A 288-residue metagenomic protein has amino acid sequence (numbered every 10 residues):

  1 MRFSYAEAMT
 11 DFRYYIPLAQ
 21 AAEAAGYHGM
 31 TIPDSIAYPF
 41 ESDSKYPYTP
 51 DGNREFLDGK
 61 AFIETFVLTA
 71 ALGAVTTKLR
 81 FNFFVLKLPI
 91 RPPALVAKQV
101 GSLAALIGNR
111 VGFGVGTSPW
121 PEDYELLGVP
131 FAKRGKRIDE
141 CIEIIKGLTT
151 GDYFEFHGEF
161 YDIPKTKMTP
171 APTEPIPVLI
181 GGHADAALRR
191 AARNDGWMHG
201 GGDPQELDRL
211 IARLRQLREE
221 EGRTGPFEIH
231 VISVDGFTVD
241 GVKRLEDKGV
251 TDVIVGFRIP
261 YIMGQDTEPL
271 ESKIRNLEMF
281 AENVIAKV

Functional and structural regions predicted by a protein language model:
M1-V288: Active-site-adjacent structural elements that line small-molecule/cofactor binding pockets in enzymes
